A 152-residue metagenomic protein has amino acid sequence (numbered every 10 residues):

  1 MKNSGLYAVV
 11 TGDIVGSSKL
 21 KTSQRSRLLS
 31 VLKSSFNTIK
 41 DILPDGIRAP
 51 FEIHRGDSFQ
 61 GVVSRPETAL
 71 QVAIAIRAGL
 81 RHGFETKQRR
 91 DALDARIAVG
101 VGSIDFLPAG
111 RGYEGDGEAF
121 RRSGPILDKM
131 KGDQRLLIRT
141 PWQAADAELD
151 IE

Functional and structural regions predicted by a protein language model:
M1-E152: Regulatory and interdomain segments flanking nucleotide-handling catalytic cores in signaling/defense enzymes
